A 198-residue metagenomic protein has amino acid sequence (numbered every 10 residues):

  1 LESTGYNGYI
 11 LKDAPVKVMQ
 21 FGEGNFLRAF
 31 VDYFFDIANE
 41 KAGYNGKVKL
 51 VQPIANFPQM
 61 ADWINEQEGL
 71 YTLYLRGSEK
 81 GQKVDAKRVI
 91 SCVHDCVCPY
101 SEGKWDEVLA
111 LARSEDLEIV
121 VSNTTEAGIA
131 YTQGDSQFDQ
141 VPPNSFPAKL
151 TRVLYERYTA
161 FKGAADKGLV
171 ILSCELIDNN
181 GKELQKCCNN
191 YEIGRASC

Functional and structural regions predicted by a protein language model:
L1-S197: Non-transmembrane, aqueous-exposed alpha-helical and coiled segments at domain scale
